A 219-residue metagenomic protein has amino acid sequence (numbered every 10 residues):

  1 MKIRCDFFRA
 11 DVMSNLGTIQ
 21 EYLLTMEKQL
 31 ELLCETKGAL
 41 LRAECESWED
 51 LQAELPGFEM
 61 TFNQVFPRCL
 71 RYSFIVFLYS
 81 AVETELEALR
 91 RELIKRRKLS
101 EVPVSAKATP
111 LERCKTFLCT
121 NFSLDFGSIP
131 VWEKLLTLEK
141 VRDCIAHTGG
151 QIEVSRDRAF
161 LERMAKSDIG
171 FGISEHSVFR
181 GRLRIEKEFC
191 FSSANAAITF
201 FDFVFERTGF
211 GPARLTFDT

Functional and structural regions predicted by a protein language model:
M1-F77, T84-L86, F122, S128-L136 (+2 more regions): Extended intrinsically disordered or low-complexity regions, especially N/C-terminal cytosolic tails and loops, rather
A81, R142-I145: Conserved short aromatic-hydrophobic micro-motifs
L86-K140, H147-T148, K166: Short non-catalytic regulatory patches outside canonical folded cores
V104-S105, E153, E186: Poly-acidic low-complexity segments
C144-H147, T199: Short basic/hydrophobic patches in alpha-helices and adjacent helix-turn junctions that form amphipathic surface motifs
A146-L161: Short conserved catalytic/interaction loops centered on acidic-Pro-aromatic/His motifs
